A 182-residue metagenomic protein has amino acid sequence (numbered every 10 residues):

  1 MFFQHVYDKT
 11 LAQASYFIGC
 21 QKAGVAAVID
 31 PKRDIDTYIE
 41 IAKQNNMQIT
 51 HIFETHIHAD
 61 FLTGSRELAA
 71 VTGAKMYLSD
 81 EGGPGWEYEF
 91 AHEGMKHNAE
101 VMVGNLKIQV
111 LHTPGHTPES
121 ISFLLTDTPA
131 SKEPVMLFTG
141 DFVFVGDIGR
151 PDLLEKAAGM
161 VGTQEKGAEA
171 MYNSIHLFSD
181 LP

Functional and structural regions predicted by a protein language model:
M1-Q48, S122-G140, G146, R150: Conserved beta-strand hairpin/beta-sheet module of binuclear metal-dependent hydrolase folds, prominently
G24, K107, T117-P182: Metallo-beta-lactamase
V25, S65, A69-A70, A74-M76 (+2 more regions): Hydrophobic, small-residue-rich alpha-helical packing segments that form membrane-like cores
V28-I29, I49-H58, Y77-D80, H112-G115 (+3 more regions): Active-site neighborhood of phospho(di)ester-bond hydrolases with catalytic His/Asp-centered motifs
R33-Y77: Active-site metal-binding motif and surrounding structural segment of the metallo-beta-lactamase
D36, I57-L62, G83-W86, P118-E119 (+2 more regions): Active-site environment of divalent metal-dependent phosphoester hydrolases
F61, R66-E67, G73-M76, D80 (+1 more regions): Metal-associated gating/positioning segment near the N- to mid-region
